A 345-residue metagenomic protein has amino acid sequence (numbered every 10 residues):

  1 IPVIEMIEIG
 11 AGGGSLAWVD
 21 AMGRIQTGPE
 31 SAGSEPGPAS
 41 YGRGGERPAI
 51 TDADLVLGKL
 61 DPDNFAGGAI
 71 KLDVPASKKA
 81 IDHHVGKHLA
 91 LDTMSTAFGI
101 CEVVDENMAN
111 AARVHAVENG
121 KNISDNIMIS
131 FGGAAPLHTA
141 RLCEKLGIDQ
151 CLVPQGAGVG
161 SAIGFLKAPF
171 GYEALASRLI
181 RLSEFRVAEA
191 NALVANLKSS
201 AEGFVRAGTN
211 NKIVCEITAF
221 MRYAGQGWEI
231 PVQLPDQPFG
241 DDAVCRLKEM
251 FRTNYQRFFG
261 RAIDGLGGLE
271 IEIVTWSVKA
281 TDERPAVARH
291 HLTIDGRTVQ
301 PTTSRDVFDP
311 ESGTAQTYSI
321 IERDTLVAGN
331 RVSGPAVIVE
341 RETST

Functional and structural regions predicted by a protein language model:
I1: Conformationally flexible catalytic loops at phosphate/diphosphate-handling active centers
M6-E8: Short glycine-aspartate micro-motif
G12-G14, A21-G23, T27, A32-P36 (+4 more regions): C-terminal, non-catalytic interaction/recognition modules in large multi-subunit enzymes and RNPs
